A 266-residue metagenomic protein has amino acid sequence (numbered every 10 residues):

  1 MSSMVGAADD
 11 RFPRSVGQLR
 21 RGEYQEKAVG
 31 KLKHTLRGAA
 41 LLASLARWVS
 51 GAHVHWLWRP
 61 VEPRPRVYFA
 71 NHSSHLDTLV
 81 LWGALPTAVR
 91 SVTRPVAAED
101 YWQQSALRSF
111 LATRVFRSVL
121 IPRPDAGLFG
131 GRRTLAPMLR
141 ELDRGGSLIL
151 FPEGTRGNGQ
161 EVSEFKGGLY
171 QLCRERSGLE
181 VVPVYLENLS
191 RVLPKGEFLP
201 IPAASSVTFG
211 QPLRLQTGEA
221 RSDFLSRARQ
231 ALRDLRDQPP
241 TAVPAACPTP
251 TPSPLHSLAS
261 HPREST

Functional and structural regions predicted by a protein language model:
M1-L19, G130, T266: Soluble, non-transmembrane catalytic domains of enzymes that act on hydrophobic metabolites at membranes
E23-A40: Helix-enriched interaction subdomains in cytosolic or periplasmic regions, typified by TIR/SEFIR signaling/NADase cores
H34, A40-S74: Helix-to-loop junction immediately C-terminal to a conserved catalytic motif
P60-D125: Catalytic core of membrane glycerolipid acyltransferases/transacylases, capturing the structured, soluble-facing
R64-A70, T93, R144-P152, L179: Generic beta-sheet signal
F110, S147, N158-S222: A cross-family acyltransferase "interaction/gating" segment
V119-V162: Internal catalytic-core helix/loop-beta-alpha segment that presents or stabilizes conserved functional determinants
R133-A136, R140, S205-R233, P239: A charged, well-structured terminal subsegment
